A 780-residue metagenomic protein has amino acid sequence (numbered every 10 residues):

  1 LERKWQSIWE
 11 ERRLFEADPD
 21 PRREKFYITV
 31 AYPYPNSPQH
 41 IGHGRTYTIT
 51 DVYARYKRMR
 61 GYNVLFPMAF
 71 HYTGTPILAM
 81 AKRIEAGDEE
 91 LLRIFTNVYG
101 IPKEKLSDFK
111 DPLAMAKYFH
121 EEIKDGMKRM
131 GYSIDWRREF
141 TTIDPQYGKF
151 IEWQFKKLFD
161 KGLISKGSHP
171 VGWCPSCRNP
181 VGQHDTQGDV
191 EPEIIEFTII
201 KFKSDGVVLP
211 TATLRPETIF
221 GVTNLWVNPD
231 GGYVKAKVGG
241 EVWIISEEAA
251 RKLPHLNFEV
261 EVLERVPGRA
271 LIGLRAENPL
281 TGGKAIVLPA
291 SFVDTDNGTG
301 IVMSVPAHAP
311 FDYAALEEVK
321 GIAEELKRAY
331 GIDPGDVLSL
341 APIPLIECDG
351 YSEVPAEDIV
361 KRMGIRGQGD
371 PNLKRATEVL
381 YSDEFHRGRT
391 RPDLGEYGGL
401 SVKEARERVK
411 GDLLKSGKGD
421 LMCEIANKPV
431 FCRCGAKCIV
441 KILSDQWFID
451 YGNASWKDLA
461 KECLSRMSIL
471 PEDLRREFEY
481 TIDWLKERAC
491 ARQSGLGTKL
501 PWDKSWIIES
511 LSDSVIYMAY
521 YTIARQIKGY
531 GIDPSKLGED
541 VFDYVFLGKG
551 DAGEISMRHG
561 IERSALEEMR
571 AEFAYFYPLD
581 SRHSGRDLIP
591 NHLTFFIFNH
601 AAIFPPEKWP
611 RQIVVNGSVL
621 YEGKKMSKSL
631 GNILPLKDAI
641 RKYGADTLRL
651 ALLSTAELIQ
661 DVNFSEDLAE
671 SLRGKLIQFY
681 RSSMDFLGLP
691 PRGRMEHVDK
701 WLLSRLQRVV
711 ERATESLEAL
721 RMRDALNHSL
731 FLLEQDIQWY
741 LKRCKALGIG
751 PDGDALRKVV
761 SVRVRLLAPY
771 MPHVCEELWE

Functional and structural regions predicted by a protein language model:
L1-E24, K252-L256, R269: Histidine-rich, glycine-flanked metal-binding segment
R3-K4, I8-R12, I84-F220, G273-E277 (+6 more regions): Residue patterns forming the tRNA-binding/recognition surfaces of aminoacyl-tRNA synthetases and related DALR
Q6, D160, I164-T186, I244-L263 (+1 more regions): Amphipathic alpha-helical
W9, H71, L158, G162 (+6 more regions): Residue-level signal for inorganic ion chemistry
D18-R83, T142, I151, T211-L214 (+5 more regions): N-terminal catalytic cores of NTP/NDP-binding nucleotidyl/phosphoryl-transfer enzymes
Y34-M68, L78, C174, H184-V208 (+5 more regions): Conserved active-site neighborhood of enzyme catalytic/cofactor-binding cores
L65, P216-H255, G411, K415-Y451 (+3 more regions): Structured, non-catalytic alpha/beta "coupling" segments that mediate domain-domain communication and provide generic
P216-I301, P310: Protease-associated
